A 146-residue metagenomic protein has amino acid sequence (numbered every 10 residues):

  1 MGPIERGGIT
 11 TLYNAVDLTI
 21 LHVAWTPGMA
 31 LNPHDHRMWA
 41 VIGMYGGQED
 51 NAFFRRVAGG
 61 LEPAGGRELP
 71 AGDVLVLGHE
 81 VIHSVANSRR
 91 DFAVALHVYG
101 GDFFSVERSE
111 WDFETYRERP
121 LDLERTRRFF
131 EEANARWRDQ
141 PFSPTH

Functional and structural regions predicted by a protein language model:
M1-P27: A short glycine-rich, His/Asp/Glu-containing loop-to-beta-strand
N14-L18, P27-V41, E62: A short beta-loop-beta micro-motif enriched in histidine and acidic residues
L21-D35, L69-P70, G78-E80: Conserved short histidine dyad/triad with adjacent acidic residue
L31-H34, N51-A52, L77, H83-S88: Short beta-strand His + acidic residue motifs that chelate non-heme Fe in jelly-roll/DSBH and cupin folds
M38-R56: Glycine- and acidic-residue-biased ligand/ion/polar-headgroup-sensing regions
R56-H83, R119-E124: Short acidic-glycine-tyrosine-enriched beta hairpin
R89-P141: Double-stranded beta-helix
F142-H146: Eukaryotic intrinsically disordered, low-complexity regulatory regions
